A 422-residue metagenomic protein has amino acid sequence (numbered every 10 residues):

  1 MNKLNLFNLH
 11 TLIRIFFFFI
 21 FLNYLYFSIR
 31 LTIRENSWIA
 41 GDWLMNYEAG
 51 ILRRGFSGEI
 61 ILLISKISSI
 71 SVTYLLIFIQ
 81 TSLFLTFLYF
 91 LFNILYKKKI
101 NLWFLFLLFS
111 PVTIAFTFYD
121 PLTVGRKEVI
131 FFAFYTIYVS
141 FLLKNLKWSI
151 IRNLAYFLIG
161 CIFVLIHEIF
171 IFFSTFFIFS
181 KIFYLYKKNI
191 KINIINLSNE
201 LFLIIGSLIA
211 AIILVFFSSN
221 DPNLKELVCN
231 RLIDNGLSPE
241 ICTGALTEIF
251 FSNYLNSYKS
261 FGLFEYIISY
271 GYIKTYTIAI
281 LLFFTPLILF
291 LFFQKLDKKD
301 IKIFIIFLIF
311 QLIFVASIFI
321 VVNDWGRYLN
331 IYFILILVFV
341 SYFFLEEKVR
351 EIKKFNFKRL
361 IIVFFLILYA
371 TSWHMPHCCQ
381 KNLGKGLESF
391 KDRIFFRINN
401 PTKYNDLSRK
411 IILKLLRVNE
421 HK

Functional and structural regions predicted by a protein language model:
L22-R30, G55, E59, S198-L287: Membrane-lumen/periplasm interface segments of specific transmembrane helices in polyprenyl phosphate-linked
G55, F104-A133: Aromatic- and kink-enriched transmembrane "portal" helix at the membrane-lumen/periplasm boundary that abuts
F78-N101, I137-F141, L289-L291: Transmembrane-helix motifs of polytopic, lipid-linked glycan transferases
V129-K147, R152-L158, F177-I178, F339: Specific aromatic-rich, kink-prone transmembrane helix
F141-I162, K191-F202, F357: Short hydrophobic alpha-helices at membrane interfaces in multi-pass membrane enzymes
R152-F179, A316: Membrane-interface alpha helices of multi-pass inner-membrane proteins
R152-L154, L201-L208, K348-W373: Signature aromatic-anchored transmembrane alpha helix within multi-pass, membrane-resident enzymes that catalyze glycan
S174-I205: Perimembrane helix-loop-helix junctions
